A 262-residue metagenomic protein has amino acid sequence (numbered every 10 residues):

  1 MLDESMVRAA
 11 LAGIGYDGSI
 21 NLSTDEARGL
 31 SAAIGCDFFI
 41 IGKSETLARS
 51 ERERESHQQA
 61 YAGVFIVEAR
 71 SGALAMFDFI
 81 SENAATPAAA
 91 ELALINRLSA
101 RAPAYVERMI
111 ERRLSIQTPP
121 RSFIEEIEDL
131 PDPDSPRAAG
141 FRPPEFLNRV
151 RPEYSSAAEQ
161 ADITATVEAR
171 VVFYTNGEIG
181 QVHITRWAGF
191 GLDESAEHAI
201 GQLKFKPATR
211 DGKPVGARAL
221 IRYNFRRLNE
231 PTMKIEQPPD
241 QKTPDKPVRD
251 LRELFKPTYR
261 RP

Functional and structural regions predicted by a protein language model:
M1, I66-V67, V172, P207: Hydrophobic beta-strand positions
M1-G35, F39-I40, A73-M76, Y105-M109: N-terminal segment of the mature soluble domain
S5, F77-S81, H183, R218: Short hydrophobic alpha-helix segments
I20-G29, E45-E51, Y154: N-terminal post-signal-peptidase region of extra-cytosolic proteins
N21, D25, Y61, A85-N96 (+3 more regions): Soluble non-cytosolic domains of exported or imported proteins
L30-A33, V67-P131: C-terminal/domain-edge helix-coil "capping" segments
F38-A85, N96: Amphipathic beta-strand/beta-sheet edge segments enriched in Tyr/Trp
A88-A89, A104-P262: Charge-biased low-complexity segments
